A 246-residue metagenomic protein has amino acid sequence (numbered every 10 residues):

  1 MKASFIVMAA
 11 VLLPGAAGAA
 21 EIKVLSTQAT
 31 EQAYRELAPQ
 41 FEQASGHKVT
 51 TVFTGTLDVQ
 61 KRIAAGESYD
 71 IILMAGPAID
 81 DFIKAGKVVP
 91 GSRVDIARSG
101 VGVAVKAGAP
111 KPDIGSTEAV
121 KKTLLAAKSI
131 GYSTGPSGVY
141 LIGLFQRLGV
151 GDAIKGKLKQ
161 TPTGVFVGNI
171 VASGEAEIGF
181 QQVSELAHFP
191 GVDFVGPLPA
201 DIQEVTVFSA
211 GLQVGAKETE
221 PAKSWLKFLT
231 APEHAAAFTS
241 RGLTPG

Functional and structural regions predicted by a protein language model:
M1-S4: Positively charged n-region of N-terminal signal peptides that target proteins for export
I6-V7, A17: Cleavable N-terminal signal peptides
L13-A19: Sec/Tat signal peptide C-region and signal peptidase I cleavage site
A20-L57, K61-A65, L73-G86, P90 (+2 more regions): Exported/periplasmic ABC-transporter solute-binding proteins
